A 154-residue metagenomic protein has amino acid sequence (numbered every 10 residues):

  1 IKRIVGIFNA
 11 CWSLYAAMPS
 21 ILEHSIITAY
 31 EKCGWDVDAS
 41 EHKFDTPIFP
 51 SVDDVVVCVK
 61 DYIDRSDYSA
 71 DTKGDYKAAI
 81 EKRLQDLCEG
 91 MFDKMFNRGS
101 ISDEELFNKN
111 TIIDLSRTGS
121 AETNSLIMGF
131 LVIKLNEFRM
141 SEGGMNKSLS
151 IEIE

Functional and structural regions predicted by a protein language model:
I1-E154: P-loop NTPase motor domains
